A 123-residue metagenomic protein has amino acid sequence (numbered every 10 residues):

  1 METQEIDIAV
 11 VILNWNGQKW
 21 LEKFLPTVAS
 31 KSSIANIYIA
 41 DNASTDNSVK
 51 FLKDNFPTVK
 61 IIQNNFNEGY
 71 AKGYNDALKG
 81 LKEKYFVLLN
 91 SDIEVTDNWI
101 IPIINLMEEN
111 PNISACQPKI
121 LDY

Functional and structural regions predicted by a protein language model:
D7-A9, N36: Cell-envelope/extracellular polymer assembly enzymes that use nucleotide-activated donors
I12-K23, A43: Active-site beta-to-alpha loop of glycosyltransferases that engages the nucleotide-sugar donor
L25-P26, V49-K50, N75, E83 (+1 more regions): Short alpha-helix within the catalytic core of nucleotide-sugar-dependent glycosyltransferases
P26-A35: Short, acidic, metal-binding catalytic loop of nucleotide-sugar glycosyltransferases
T27, D41-K50, F66: A conserved acidic beta->alpha catalytic loop
N64-L81: Glycine-rich, basic loop-to-helix element that forms the pyrophosphate-binding segment of sugar-nucleotide handling
F86: Short aromatic/hydrophobic "clamp" motif used to bind/position activated sugar donors
E94-Y123: Conserved donor NDP-sugar-binding/catalytic core segment of glycosyltransferases
